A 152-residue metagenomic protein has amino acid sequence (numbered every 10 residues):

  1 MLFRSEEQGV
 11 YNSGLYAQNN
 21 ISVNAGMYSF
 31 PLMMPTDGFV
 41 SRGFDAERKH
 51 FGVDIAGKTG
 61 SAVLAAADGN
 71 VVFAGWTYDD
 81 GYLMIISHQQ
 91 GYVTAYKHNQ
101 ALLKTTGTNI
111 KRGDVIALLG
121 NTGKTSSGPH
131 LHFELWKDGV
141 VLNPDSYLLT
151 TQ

Functional and structural regions predicted by a protein language model:
F3-D80: Surface-exposed, glycine-biased beta-strand/turn segments
G43, A74-G75, N99-L102, L119-T122 (+1 more regions): Residue-level recognition of beta-strand microenvironments
D45-E47, K58-G60, D68, W76-T77 (+4 more regions): Solvent-exposed coil/turn segments that connect beta secondary-structure elements in extracytoplasmic/periplasmic
V53-A56, L83-H88, H132-E134: Short, acidic/hydrophobic/Gly-rich beta-strand patch recurrent on exposed beta strands that often constitutes part
D54, I85, A95, L118 (+1 more regions): Conserved beta-strand positions that form and line the central face of beta-propeller blades
G60-V63, A101-L102, T106-T108: Short, surface-exposed secondary-structure edge patches
A66-L103, P129: Zn2+-dependent peptidoglycan hydrolase active-site motif and core
T106-Q152: Conserved, short, structured surface segments that act as functional micro-motifs
